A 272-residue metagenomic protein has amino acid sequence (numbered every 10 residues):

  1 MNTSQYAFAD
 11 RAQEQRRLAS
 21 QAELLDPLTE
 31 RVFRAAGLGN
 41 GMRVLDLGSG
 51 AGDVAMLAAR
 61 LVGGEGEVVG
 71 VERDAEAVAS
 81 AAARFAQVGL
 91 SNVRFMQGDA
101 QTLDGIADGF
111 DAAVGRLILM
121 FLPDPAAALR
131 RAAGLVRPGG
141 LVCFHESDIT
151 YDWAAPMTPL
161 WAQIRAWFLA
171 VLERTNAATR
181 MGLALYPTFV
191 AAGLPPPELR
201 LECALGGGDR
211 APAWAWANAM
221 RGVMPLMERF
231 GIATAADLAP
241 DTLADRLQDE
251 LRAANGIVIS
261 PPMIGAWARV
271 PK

Functional and structural regions predicted by a protein language model:
M1-Q15, A19: N-terminal, positively charged/glycine-rich alpha-helical extensions of SAM-dependent methyltransferases
Q13-E14, P196-V258: C-terminal helical/coil "lid" or tail adjacent to the Rossmann-like core of SAM-dependent
E23-M42, L57: Conserved alpha-helix/loop element of class I SAM-dependent methyltransferases that forms part of the SAM/SAH-binding
L45, A51-L103: Class I SAM-dependent methyltransferase SAM/SAH-binding core
D104-A112: A short acidic, Gly/Pro-enriched loop at the edge of an enzyme's catalytic core that lines a small-molecule cofactor
D111-P125: A short SAM/SAH-binding and catalytic strip from SAM-dependent methyltransferases
A126-L141: A short glycine-rich, Lys/Arg-flanked "PGG" loop and its adjoining helix->strand segment in the class I
C143-R210, R229: Conserved catalytic/acceptor-binding region of the Class I
